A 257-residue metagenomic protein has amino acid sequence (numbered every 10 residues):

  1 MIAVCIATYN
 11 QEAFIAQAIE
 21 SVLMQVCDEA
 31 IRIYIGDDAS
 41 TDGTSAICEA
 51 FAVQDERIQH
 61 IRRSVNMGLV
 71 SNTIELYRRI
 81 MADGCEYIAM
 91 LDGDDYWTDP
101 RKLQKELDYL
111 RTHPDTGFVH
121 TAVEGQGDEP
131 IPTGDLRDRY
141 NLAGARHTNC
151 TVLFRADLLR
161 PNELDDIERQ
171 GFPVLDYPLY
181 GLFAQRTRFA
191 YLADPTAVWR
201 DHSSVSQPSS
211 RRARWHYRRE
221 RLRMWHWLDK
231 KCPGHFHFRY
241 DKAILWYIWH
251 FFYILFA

Functional and structural regions predicted by a protein language model:
M1-A3, R32, P178: Cell-envelope/extracellular polymer assembly enzymes that use nucleotide-activated donors
N10, V22, D38-A39, M67: Conserved short acidic donor-positioning loop in nucleotide-sugar-dependent glycosyltransferases
E20-A30: Short, acidic, metal-binding catalytic loop of nucleotide-sugar glycosyltransferases
D37-A46, V65, D92: A conserved acidic beta->alpha catalytic loop
R63-D83, K105: Glycine-rich, basic loop-to-helix element that forms the pyrophosphate-binding segment of sugar-nucleotide handling
C85-D94: Short beta-strand-to-loop acidic/aromatic patch adjacent to the donor-nucleotide binding site
P100-I131: Conserved donor NDP-sugar-binding/catalytic core segment of glycosyltransferases
T121, P132-H216: Conserved nucleotide-sugar donor-binding catalytic segment
